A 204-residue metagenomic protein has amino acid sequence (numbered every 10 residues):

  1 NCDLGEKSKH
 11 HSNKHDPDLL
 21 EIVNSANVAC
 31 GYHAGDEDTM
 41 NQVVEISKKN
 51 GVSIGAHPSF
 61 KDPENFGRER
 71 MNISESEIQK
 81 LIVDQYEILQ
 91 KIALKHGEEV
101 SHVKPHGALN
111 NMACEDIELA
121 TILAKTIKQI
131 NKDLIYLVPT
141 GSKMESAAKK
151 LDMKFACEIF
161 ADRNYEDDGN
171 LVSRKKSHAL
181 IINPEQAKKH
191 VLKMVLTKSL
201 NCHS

Functional and structural regions predicted by a protein language model:
N1-L4, A26-V28, I54-P58, S101-P105 (+3 more regions): Hydrophobic faces of well-ordered beta-strands that scaffold small-molecule active sites in alpha/beta enzyme cores
S8-M40: A short alpha/beta connector and helix-capping loop motif
D16, A26-H33, E64-Q79, A113-C114 (+2 more regions): Glycine-rich tight-turn/loop motif centered on a GG-T
P17-E21, Q42-G55, L94-H96: Acidic (Asp/Glu)-rich catalytic clusters
E21-S25, K48-G51, T126-D133, K149-A156: Glycine-enriched alpha-helix->loop->beta-strand junction motifs that scaffold or abut catalytic
P63-H102: Glycine/small-residue-rich loop that forms an oxyanion/phosphate-binding "nest" at active or ligand-binding sites
D116-I122: Charged helix-capping and loop-helix junction motifs
G141-H203: Active-site rim beta-loop-alpha module in soluble metabolic enzymes
